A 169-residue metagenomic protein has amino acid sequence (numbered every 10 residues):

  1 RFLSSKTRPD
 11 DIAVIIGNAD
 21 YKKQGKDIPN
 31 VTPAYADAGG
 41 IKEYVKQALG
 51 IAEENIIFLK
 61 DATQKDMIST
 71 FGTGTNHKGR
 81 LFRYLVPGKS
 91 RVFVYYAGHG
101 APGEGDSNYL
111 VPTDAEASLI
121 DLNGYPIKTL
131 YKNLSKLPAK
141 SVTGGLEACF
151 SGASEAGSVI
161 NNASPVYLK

Functional and structural regions predicted by a protein language model:
R1, Y35-A38, K42-S90: Functional beta-strand-loop-alpha-helix junction segments that form "active/interaction loops" within catalytic
R1-K22, A139, V159: Disordered regulatory segments flanking catalytic cores
D10, I68-V159: Caspase-like (clan CD) cysteine peptidase catalytic core
V14-I16, I57, T143-G145: Hydrophobic/aromatic beta-strand patches that form the interior of the parallel beta-sheet core in alpha/beta enzyme
I16-N18, D61, A97, E147: Cofactor-binding loop segments of dinucleotide-utilizing enzymes, especially the Rossmann-like FAD- and NAD(P)+-binding
G17, I41, V94: Terminal peptide-recognition signature
K22-G39, E43, I120: Glycine- and acidic-residue-enriched helix-capping/strand-helix junction motifs
A163-K169: Short, intrinsically disordered, charge-balanced linker/junction segments flanking boundaries in proteins
